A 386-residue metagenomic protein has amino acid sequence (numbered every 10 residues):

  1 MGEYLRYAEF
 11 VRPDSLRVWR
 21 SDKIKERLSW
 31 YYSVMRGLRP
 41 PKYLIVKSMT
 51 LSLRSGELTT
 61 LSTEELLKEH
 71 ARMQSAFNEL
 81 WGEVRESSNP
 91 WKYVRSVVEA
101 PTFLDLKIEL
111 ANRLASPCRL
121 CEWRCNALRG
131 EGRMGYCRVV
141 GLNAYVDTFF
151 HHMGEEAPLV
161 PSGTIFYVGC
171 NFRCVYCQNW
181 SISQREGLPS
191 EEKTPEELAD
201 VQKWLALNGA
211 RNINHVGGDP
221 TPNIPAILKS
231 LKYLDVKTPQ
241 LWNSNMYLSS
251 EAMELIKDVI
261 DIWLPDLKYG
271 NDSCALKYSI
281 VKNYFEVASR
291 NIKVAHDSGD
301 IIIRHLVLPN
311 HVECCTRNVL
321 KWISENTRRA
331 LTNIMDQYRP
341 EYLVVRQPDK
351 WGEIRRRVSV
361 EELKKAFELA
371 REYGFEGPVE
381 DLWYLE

Functional and structural regions predicted by a protein language model:
M1-R129, H296-G299, L306-E386: Auxiliary Fe-S-binding modules of radical SAM enzymes
R133, C137-D258, I262, N271 (+1 more regions): Conserved Radical SAM active-site core
G163, I213, Q240-W242, W263-P265 (+3 more regions): Hydrophobic faces of well-ordered beta-strands that scaffold small-molecule active sites in alpha/beta enzyme cores
S181-E191, K277-N283, P348-R357: Short glycine-enriched, charge-decorated loop/helix-capping segments at active-site entrances that position
L198-V201, I227-S230, A252, V287-N291 (+2 more regions): A general structural detector for well-ordered alpha-helical segments in enzyme core domains, enriched
A206-Y233, C274-S289, H305-R317: Conserved glycine-rich "GG(E/T)P / GGGxP" loop and the immediately following alpha-helix in the radical SAM core
K257-N271, R329-Y338: Non-cysteine beta-strand/loop elements that form the S-adenosyl-L-methionine
S289-V294, D300-I301: A mid-sequence, solvent-exposed acidic-amphipathic segment
